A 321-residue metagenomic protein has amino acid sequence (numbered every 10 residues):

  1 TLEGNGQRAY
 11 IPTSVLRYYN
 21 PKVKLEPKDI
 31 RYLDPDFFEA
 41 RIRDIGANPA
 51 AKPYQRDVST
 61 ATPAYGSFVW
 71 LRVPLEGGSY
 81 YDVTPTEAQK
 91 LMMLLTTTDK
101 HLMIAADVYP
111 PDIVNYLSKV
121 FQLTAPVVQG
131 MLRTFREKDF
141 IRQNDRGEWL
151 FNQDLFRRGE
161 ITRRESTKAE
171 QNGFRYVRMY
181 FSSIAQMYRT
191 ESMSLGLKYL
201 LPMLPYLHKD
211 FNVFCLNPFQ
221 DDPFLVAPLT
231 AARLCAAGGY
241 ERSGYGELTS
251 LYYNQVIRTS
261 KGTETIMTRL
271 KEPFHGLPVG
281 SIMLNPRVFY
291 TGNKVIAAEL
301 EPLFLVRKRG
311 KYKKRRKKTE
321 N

Functional and structural regions predicted by a protein language model:
T1, R8-I11, T97-W149, N212-P278: Winged helix-turn-helix DNA-binding recognition segment
T1-D107, E148, Q153-L229: Short recognition helix of helix-turn-helix/winged-helix DNA-binding domains
M92, T96, K100, T265-I266 (+3 more regions): Charged, alpha-helix-forming regions
I113, K168-E170, D222, E301-F304: Short, low-complexity, polar/charged sequence segments that are solvent-exposed and flexible
R146-E170, E272-I296: Short, cationic-aromatic polyanion-contact patches
M283, L305-V306: Tryptophan-centric aromatic hotspots in well-structured domains and transmembrane helices
R309-N321: Extended, low-complexity alpha-biased scaffolding regions
